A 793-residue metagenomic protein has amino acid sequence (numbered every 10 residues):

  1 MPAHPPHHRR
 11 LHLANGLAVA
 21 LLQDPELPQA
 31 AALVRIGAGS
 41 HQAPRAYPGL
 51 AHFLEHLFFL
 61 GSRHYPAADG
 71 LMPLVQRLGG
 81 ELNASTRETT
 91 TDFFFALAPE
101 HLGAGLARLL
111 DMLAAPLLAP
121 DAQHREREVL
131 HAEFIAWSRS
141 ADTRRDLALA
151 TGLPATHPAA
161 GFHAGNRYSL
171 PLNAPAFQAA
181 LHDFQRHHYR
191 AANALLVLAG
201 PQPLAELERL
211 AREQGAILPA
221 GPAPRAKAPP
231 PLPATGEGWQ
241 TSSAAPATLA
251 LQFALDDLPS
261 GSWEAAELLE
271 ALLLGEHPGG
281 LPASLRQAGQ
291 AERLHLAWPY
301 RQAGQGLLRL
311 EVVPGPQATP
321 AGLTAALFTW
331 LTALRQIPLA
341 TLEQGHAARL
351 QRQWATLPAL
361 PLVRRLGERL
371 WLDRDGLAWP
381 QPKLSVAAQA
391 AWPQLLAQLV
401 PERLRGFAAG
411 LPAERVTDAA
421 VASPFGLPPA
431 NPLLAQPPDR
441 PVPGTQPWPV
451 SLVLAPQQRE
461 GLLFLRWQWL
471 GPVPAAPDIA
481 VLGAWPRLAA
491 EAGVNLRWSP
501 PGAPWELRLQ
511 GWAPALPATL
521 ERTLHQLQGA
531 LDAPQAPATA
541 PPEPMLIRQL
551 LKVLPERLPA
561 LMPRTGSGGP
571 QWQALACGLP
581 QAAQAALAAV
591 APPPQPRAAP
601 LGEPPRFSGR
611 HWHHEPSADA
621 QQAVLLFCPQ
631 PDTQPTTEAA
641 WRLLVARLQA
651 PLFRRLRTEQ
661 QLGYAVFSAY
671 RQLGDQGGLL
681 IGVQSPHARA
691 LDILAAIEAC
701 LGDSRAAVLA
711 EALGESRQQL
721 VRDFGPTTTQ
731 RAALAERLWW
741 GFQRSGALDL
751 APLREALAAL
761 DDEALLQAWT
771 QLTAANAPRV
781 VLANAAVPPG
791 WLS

Functional and structural regions predicted by a protein language model:
M1-P28, G426-E460: N- or domain-start disorder-to-order transition segments that initiate the globular core
P2, A160, R190-A191, L195-A250 (+3 more regions): An aromatic/glycine/proline-enriched structural segment found at the starts of mature extracellular/organellar domains
G16, Q23-L74, E133, L251 (+4 more regions): Active/ligand-binding-proximal structured segments within catalytic/core domains that scaffold catalytic residues
I36, R63, A67-F184, E292-L296 (+6 more regions): Acidic/histidine-enriched segments that form metal/cofactor-coordinating and catalytic pocket/exosite environments
D121, R125, A174, L198 (+9 more regions): Non-catalytic accessory/assembly modules
T248-Q252, L274-P314, P486-S499, L625 (+1 more regions): A structural supersecondary motif
G345-P456, A560-V590, R717, R722-S793: C-terminal regions of mature proteins
